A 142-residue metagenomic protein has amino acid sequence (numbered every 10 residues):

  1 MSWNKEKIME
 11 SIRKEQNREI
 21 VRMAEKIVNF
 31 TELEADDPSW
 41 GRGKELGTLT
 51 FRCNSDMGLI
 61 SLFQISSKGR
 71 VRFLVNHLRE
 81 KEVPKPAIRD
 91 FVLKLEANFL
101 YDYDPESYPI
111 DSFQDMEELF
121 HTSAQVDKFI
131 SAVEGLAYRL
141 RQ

Functional and structural regions predicted by a protein language model:
M1-E117: Polyanion-binding interface signature
Y101-Q142: Charged, low-complexity intrinsically disordered regions
